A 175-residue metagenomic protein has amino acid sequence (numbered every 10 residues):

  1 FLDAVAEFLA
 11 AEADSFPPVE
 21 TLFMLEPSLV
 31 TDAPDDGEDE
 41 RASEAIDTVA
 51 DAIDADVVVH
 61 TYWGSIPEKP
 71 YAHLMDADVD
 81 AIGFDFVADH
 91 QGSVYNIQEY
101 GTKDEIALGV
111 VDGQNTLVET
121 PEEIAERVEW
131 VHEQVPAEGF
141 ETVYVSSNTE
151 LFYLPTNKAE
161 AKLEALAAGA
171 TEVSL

Functional and structural regions predicted by a protein language model:
F1-G92, G101: Active-site loop segments of alpha/beta catalytic cores
P18, T48, A52, A137 (+1 more regions): Terminal disorder- and signal-encoded targeting elements
A77-E172: Catalytic-face loop-and-helix region of soluble metabolic enzyme cores
